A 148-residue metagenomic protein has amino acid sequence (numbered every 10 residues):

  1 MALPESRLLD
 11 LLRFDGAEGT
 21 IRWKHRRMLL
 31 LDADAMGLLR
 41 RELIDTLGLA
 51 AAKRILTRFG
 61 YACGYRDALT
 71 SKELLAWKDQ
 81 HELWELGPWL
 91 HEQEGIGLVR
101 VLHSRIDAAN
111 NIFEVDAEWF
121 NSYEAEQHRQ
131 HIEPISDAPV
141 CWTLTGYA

Functional and structural regions predicted by a protein language model:
M1-T143: N-terminal accessory segment detector
